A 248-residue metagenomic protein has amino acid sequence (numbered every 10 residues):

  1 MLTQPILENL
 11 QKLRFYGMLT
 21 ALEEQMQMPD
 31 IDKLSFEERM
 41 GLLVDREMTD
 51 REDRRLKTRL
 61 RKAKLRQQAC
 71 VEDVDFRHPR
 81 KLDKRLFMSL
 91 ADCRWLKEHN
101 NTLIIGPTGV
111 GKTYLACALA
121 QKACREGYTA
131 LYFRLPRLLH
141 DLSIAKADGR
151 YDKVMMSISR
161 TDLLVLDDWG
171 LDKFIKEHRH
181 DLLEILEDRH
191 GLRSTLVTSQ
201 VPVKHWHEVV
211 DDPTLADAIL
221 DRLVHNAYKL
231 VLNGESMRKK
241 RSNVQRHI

Functional and structural regions predicted by a protein language model:
E8, T20-E23, E38-L42, T58 (+8 more regions): Solvent-exposed alpha-helical segments within well-ordered globular domains of core cellular machineries
N9-K12, G17, R61-L82: Dynamic helix-loop-helix/coil hinge segments at AAA+ ATPase domain boundaries and subdomain interfaces
Y16-Q67: Interdomain "pre-motor" coupling segment immediately N-terminal to P-loop NTPase/helicase cores
L22, T129, F133, R137-R160 (+1 more regions): Replace "adjacent to P-loop NTPase cores in ATP/GTP-dependent enzymes" with "adjacent to NTP-binding cores
L82-R160, H207: Conserved P-loop
L163: Walker B motif beta-strand of ABC-family P-loop ATPases
